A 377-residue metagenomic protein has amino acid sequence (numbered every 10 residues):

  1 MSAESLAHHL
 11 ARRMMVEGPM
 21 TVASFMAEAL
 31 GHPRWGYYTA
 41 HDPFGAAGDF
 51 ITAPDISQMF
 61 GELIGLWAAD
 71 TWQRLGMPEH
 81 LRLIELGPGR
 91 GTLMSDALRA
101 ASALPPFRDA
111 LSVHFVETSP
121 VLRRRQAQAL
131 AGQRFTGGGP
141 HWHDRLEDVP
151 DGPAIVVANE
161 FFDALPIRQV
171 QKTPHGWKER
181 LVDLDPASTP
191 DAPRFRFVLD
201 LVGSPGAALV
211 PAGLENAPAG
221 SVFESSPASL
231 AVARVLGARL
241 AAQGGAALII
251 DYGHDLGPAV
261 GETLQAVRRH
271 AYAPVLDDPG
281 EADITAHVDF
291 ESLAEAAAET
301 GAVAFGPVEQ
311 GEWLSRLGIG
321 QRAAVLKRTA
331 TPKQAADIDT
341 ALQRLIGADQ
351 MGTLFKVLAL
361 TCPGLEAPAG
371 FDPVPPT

Functional and structural regions predicted by a protein language model:
M1-L86, R90-P153, E312-S315, Q321 (+2 more regions): Rossmann-like AdoMet
S5, T21-S24, D55, M59 (+8 more regions): Generic recognition of stable, solvent-exposed alpha-helical segments in well-folded globular domains
A29, V156, L293: A residue-level signal for conserved active-site and pocket-lining positions in enzyme catalytic cores
P120, F162, H254: Short, glycine/acidic-enriched loop or turn micro-motifs at the edges of active sites
R123, L165-P166, G257: Conserved protein kinase catalytic core
L146, P150-P174, V222-A231, V235 (+2 more regions): A short SAM/SAH-binding and catalytic strip from SAM-dependent methyltransferases
I155-L209, G213, G261-R269: A mobile, often basic/glycine-rich helix-loop segment that functions as the active-site lid/recognition loop
G206-T377: Long, Lys/Arg- and hydrophobic-enriched amphipathic alpha-helices
